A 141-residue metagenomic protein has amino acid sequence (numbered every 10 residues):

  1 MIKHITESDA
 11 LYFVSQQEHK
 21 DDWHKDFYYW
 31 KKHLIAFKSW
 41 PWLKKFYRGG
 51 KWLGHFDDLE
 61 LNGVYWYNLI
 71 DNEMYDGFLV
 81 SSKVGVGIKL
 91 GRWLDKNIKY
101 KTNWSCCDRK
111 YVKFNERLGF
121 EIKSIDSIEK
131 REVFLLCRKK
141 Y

Functional and structural regions predicted by a protein language model:
M1-D21: A short beta-loop-alpha structural element at the N-terminal edge of CoA-dependent acyl/N-acetyltransferase catalytic
W23, L61-N68, Y111-L118: Contiguous, function-dense segments enriched for cysteine-driven chemistry and partner/ligand-binding capacity
D26-K51, F56: Active-site rim helix/loop that mediates acceptor-substrate recognition in acyltransferases
W52-G54, L59-L69, E73-D76: Conserved beta-strand in the GNAT
D71-N72, I128-F134: Short acidic/glycine-enriched loop/turn segments that link adjacent beta-strands
M74-G87: A short, internal acetyl-CoA/4′-phosphopantetheine-binding micro-motif in the GNAT/acyltransferase core
G91-K99, E116: A conserved short alpha-helix in the GNAT/GCN5 acetyltransferase fold that borders and helps form the acetyl-CoA
N103-R117, E121, D126-R131: Conserved beta-strand-loop-alpha-helix junction that forms the acyl-donor binding cleft
